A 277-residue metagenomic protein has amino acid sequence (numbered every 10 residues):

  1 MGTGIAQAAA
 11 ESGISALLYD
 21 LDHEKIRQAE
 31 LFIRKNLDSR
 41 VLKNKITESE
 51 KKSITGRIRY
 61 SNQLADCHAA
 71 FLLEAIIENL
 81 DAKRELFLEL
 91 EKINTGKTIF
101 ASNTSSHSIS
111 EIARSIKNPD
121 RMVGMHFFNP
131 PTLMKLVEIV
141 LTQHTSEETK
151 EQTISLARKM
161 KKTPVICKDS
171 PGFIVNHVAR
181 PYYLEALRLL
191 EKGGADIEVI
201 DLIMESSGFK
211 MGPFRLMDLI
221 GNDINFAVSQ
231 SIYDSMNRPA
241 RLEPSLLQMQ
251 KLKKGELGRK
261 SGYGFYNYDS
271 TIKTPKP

Functional and structural regions predicted by a protein language model:
M1-N36, K43, R59: NAD(P)+-binding Rossmann beta1-loop-alpha1 motif at the extreme N-terminus of oxidoreductases
Q7, E11-G13, K52-F71, Q152-K162 (+1 more regions): Amphipathic alpha-helical segments at domain termini/boundaries
S12, K159-D169, E191-K192, I197-P277: NAD(P)-dependent Rossmann-like dehydrogenase/reductase catalytic/cofactor-binding core
L21-Q28, S39-F100, S106-S108: Rossmann-like NAD(P)-binding element
D22, T47, S146, A195-V199: Helix N-cap / loop-to-helix initiation motif
E24-K35, A82, E148-K159, V199-L202 (+1 more regions): A non-catalytic, amphipathic alpha-helix used as a structural packing/dimerization or gating element in enzyme scaffolds
I99-H177: Rossmann-fold dinucleotide-binding core
